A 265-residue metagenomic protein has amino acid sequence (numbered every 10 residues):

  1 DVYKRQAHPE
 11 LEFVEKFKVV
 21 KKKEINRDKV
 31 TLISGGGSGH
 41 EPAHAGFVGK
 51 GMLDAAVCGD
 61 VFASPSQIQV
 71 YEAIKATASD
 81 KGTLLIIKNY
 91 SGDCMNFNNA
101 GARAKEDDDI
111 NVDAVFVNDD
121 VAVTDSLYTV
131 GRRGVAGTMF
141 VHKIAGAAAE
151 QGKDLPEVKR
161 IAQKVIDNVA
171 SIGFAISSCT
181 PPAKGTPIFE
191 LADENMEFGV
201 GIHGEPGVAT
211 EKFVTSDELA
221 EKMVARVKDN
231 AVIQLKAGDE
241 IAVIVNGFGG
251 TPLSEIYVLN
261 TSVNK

Functional and structural regions predicted by a protein language model:
V2-Y3: Short, small-residue-biased leader/transition segments that mark boundaries at the very start of proteins
R27-G35, H44-V57, A122-D125, M196-K212 (+1 more regions): Gly-rich Lys/Arg/Thr-decorated short loops/hinges at beta-loop-alpha junctions or inter-strand turns that position
V30-G37, L53-A56, G82-S91, N98-G101 (+3 more regions): Short glycine-rich or small-residue beta-strand-to-loop segments that form or flank ligand, phosphate, metal/Fe-S
H40, G49-D80, K228: Glycine-rich oxoanion-binding loops at beta->alpha junctions
A56-V61, K105-R132: Short, acidic/small-residue loops that bind anionic groups at enzyme active sites
C94-D108, Y128, E255-T261: Short Gly/Thr/Asp-enriched flexible loops that form oxyanion-binding sites at enzyme active sites
V123-R132, H142-E205: Internal, active-site/partner-interface "lid" segment
R226, V232-K265: C-terminal non-catalytic interaction/assembly regions of soluble proteins
